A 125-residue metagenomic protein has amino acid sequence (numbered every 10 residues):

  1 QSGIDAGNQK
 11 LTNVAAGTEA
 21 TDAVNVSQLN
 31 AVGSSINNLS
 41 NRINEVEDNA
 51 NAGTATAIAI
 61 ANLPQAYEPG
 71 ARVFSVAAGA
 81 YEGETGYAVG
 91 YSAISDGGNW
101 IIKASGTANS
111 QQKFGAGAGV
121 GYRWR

Functional and structural regions predicted by a protein language model:
Q1-R125: Primarily extracellular Gram-negative trimeric autotransporter adhesin
